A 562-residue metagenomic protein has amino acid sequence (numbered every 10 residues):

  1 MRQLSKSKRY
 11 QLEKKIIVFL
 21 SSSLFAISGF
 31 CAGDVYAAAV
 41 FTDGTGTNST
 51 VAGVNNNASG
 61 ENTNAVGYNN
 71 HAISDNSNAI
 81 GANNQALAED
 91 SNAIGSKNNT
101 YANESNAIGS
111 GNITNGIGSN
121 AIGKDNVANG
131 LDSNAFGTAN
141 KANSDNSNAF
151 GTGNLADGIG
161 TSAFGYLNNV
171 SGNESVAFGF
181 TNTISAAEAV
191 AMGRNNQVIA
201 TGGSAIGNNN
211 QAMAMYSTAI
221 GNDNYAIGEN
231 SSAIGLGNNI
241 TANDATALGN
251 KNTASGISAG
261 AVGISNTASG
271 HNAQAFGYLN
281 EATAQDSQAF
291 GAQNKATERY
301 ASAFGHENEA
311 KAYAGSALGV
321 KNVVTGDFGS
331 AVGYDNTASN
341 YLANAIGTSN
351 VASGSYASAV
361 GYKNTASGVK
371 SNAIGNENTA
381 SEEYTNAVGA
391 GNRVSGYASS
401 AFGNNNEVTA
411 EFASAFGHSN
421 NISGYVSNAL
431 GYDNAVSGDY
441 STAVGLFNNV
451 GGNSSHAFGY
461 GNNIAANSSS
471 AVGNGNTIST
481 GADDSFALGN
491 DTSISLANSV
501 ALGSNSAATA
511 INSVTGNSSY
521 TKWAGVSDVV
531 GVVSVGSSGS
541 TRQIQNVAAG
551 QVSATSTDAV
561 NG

Functional and structural regions predicted by a protein language model:
M1-K15, L20-S22, A26-V560: Glycine- and small/polar-enriched repetitive beta-structure motifs of secreted/surface proteins
